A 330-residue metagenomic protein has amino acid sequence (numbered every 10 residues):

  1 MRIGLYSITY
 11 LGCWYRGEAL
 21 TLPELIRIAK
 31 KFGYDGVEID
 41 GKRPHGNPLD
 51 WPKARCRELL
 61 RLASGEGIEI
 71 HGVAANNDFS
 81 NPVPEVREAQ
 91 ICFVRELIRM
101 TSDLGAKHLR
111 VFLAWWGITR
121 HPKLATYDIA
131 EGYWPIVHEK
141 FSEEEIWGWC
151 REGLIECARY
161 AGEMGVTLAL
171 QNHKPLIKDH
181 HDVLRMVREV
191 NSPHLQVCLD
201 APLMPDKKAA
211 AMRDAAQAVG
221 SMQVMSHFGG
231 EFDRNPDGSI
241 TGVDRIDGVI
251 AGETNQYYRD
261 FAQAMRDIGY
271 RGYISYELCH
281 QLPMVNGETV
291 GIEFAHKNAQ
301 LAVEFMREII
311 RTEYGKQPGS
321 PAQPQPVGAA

Functional and structural regions predicted by a protein language model:
M1-G33, G105, R159, E163 (+1 more regions): Histidine-acidic metal/acid-base catalytic patches
G12-W14, R43-N47, F79-V83, T119 (+2 more regions): A short acidic, helix-capping loop that chelates divalent metal ions and anchors anionic groups
E18-P23, P48-E58, E88-A89, E253-Y258: Aromatic- and glycine-enriched glycan-recognition loops and surfaces that form the carbohydrate-binding subsites
P23-R27, R57, R61-E69, S80-Q196 (+2 more regions): Active-site acidic/histidine proton-transfer and metal-coordination neighborhood in alpha/beta enzyme cores
D35-P44: A short beta-strand-loop structural module common to alpha/beta enzyme folds
E38, G72-A74, R110, A169 (+2 more regions): Conserved beta-strand positions in the central sheet of alpha/beta enzyme cores
G41, L170-H173, A201, L278: Short glycine-centered, acidic/aromatic-flanked micro-motifs in structured strand/loop junctions that mark active-site
P44-A54, S64-G67: Cys-nucleophile CN-hydrolase/nitrilase-fold catalytic domain and related Cys-dependent amidase chemistry that acts on
